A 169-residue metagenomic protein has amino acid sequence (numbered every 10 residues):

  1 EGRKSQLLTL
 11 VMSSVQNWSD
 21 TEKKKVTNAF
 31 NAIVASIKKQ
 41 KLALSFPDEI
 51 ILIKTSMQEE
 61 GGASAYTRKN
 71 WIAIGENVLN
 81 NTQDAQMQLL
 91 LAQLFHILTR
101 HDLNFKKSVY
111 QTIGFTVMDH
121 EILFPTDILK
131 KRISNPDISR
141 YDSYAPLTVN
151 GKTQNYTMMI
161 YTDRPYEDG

Functional and structural regions predicted by a protein language model:
E1-M12: Short alpha-helical hairpin
G2-R3, R100, G169: Short intrinsically disordered, low-complexity coil segments enriched in acidic
L10-N70: Auxiliary, metal-adjacent structural segments of Zn-dependent hydrolase domains
S19-K23, G75, D102: General structural signal for secondary-structure boundaries
A35-K38, F95, T99-L103: Sec-exported extracytoplasmic/periplasmic mature domains
I50, K54-L91, F95, R100: Active-site scaffold of zinc-dependent metalloenzymes
A85-L89, L103-T112: "Short basic amphipathic alpha-helical interaction patches in structured regions
K107-G169: Metalloprotease/metallohydrolase-associated module, dominated by Zn2+-dependent proteases
